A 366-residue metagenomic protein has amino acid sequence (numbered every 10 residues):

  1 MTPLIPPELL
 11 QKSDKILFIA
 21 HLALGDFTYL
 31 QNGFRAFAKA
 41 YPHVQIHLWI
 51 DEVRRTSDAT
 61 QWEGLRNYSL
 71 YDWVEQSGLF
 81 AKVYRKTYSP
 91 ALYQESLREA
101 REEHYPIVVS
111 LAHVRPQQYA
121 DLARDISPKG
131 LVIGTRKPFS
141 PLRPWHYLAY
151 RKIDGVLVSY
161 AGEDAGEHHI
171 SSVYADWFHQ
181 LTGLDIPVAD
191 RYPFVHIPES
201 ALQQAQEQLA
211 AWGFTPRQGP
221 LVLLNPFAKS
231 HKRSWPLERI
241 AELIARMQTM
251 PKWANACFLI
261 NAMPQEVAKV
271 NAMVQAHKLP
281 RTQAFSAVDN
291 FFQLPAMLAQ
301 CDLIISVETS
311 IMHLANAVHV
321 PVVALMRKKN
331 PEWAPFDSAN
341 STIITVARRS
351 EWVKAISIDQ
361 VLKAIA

Functional and structural regions predicted by a protein language model:
M1-A366: Catalytic machinery of carbohydrate-active enzymes, primarily nucleotide-sugar-dependent glycosyltransferases
